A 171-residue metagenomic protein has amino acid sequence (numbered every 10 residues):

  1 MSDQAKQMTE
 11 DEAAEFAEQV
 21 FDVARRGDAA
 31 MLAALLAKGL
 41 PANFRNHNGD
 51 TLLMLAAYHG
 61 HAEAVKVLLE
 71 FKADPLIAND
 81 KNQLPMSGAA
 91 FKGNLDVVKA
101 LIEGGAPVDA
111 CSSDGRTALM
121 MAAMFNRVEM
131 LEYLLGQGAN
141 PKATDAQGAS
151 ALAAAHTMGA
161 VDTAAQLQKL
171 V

Functional and structural regions predicted by a protein language model:
M1-D22, G104, G136-Q137, A146-V171: Ankyrin-repeat-protein effector appendages
M1-K38, F44-D50: Intrinsically disordered, low-complexity regulatory segments in ankyrin-centric signaling systems
M31, E63-A64, D96-V97, E129-M130 (+1 more regions): Conserved ankyrin/ankyrin-like repeat signature
A33-P41, K66-D74, K99-P107, E132-N140 (+1 more regions): Ankyrin repeat domain, specifically the short helix-to-loop turn at the C-terminus of the second helix of each repeat
F44-R45, P75-A78, V108-C111, P141-T144: Ankyrin repeat boundary signal
